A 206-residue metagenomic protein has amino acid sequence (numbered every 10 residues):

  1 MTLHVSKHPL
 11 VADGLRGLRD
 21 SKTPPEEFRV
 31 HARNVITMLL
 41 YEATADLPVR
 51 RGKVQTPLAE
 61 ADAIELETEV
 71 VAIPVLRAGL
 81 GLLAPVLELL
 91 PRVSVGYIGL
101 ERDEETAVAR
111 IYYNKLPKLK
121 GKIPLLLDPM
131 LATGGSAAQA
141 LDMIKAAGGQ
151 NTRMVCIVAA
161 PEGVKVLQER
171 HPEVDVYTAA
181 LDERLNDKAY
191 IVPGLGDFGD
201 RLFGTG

Functional and structural regions predicted by a protein language model:
M1-G206: PRPP-associated nucleotide enzymes
